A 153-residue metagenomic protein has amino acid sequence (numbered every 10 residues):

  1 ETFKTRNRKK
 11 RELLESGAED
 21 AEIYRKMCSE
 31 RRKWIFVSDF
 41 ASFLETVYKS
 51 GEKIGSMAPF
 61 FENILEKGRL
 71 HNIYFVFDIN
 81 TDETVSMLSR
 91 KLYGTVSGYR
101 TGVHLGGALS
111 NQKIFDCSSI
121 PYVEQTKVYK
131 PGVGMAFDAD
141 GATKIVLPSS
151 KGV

Functional and structural regions predicted by a protein language model:
E1-G17, E62-G152: Conserved ATP-driven motor cores of ASCE-family P-loop NTPases powering translocation/secretion/packaging/pilus
E1-V37, A41-I54, A58: Mechanochemical coupling/switch segment within NTP-driven translocation systems
